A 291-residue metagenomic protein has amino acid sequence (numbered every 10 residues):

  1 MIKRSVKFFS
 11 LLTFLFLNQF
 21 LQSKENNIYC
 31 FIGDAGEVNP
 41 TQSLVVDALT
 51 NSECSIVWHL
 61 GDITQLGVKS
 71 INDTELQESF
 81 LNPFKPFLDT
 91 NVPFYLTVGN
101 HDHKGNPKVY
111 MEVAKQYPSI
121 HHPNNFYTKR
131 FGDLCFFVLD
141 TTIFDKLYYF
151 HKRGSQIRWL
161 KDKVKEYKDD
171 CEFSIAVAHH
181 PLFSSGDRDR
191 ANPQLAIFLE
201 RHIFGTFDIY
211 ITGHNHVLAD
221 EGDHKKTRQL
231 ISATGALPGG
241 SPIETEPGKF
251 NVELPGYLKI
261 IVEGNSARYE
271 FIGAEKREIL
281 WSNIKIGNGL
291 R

Functional and structural regions predicted by a protein language model:
M1-F9: Bacterial N-terminal signal peptides that target proteins for export
L11-L21: Hydrophobic h-region of N-terminal signal peptides that target proteins for export in Gram-negative bacteria
F20-E75, S184-S185: N-terminal active-site segment of His-dependent metallophosphoesterases
Y29-F31, V57-H59, L96, A176 (+1 more regions): Residue-level marker for buried hydrophobic side chains located in beta-strands that build the well-ordered beta-sheet
D34, G61-D62, G99-N100, L139 (+2 more regions): Active-site glycine-centered loops adjacent to acidic/histidine catalytic or metal-binding residues that shape
K69-S174, D189-I209, N215-E263, A267: Extended active-site neighborhood of metal-dependent phosphoesterases/phosphodiesterases
Y167, H180-L182: C-terminal structured domain segments across diverse proteins
K249-R291: A short C-terminal boundary segment appended to hydrolase-like catalytic domains
